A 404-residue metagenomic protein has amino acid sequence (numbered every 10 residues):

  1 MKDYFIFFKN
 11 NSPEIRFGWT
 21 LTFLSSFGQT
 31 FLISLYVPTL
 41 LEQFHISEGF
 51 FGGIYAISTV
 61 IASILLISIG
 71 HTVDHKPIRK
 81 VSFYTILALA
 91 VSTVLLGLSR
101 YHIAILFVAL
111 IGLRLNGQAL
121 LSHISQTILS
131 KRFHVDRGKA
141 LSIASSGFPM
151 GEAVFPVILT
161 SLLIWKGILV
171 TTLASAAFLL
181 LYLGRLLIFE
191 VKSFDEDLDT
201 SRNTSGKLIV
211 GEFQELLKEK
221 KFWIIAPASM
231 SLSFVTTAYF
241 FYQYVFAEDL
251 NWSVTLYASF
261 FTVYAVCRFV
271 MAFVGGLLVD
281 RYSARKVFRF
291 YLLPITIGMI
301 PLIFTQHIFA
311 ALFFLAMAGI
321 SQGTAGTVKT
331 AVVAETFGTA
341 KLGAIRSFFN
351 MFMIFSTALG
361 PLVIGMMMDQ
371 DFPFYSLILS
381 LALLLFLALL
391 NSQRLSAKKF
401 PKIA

Functional and structural regions predicted by a protein language model:
E14-E48, L66-I69, Y239-Y244, G360: Extracytoplasmic
F23, A104-L120, A310-T324: Hydrophobic core of transmembrane alpha-helices in multi-pass small-molecule transporters, especially MFS/SLC-type
I33-L40, K220-A272: Extracytoplasmic gate region of multi-pass secondary transporters
L65-P77, A272-S283, M368-D369: Helix-to-loop junctions at the C-terminal end of transmembrane segments in multipass secondary transporters
K80-V94, K286-I300: Structural signature of the two symmetry-related core transmembrane helices
L110-S146, G338: Cytoplasmic helix-loop-helix junction between adjacent transmembrane helices in 12-TM secondary transporters
E152, T339-D371: A late C-terminal transmembrane helix in Major Facilitator Superfamily
F189-G211, K402-A404: Flexible cytoplasmic inter-helical loops of multi-pass small-molecule transporters
